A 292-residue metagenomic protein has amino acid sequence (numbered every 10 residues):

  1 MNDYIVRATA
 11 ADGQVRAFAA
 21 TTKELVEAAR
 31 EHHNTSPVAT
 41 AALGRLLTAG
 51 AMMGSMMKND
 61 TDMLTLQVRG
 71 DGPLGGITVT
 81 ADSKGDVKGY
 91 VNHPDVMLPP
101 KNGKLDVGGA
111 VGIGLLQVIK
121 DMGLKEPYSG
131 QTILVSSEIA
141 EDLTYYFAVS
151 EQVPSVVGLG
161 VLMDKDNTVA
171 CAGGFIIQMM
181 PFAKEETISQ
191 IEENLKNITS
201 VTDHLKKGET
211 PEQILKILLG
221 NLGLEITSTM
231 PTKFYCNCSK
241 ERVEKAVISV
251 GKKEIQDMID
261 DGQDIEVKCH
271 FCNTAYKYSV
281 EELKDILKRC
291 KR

Functional and structural regions predicted by a protein language model:
M1-S228: Interaction interfaces in information-processing and related assembly proteins
K196-R292: Cys/His-clustered metal-coordination modules, chiefly Zn-binding fingers
